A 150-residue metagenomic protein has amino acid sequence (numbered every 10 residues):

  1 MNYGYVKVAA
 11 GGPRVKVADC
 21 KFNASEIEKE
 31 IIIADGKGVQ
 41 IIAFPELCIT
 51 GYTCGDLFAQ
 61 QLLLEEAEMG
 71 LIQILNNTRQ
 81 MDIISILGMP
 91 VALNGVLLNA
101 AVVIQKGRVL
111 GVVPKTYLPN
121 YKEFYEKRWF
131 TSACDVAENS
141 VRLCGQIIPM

Functional and structural regions predicted by a protein language model:
M1-M150: Enzyme catalytic cores with a strong preference for nitrogen-chemistry domains
